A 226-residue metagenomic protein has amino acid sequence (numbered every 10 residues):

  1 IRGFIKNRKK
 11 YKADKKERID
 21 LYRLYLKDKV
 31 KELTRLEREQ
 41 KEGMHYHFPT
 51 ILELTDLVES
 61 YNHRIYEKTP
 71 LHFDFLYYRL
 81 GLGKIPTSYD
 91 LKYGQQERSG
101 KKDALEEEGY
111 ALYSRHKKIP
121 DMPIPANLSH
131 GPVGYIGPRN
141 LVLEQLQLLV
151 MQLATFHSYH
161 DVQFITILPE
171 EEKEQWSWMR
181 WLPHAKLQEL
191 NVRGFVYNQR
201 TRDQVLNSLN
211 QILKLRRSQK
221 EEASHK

Functional and structural regions predicted by a protein language model:
I1-K226: Accessory regions of macromolecular translocation/handling assemblies
